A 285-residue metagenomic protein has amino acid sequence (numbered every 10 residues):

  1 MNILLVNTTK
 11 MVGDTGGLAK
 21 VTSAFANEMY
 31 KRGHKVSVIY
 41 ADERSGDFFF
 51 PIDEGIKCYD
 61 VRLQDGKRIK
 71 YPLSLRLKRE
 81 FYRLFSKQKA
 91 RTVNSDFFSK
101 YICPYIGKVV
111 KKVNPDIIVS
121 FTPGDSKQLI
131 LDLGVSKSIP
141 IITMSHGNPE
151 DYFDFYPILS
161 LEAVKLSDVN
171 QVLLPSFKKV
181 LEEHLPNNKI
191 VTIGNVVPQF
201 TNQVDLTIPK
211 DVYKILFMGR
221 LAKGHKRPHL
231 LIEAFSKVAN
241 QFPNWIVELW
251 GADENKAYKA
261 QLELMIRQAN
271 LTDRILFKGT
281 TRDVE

Functional and structural regions predicted by a protein language model:
L4-V6, T207-K226, I232-F235, E248: Conserved donor-binding/catalytic core segment of Leloir-type glycosyltransferases
G16-A24, A222-N240, A260: A conserved mid-protein helix/loop that constitutes part of the nucleotide-sugar donor-binding site
I39-S45, M218, I246-A260: Glycosyltransferase donor-sugar binding loop
S99, S120-S126: Short His-centered aromatic/hydrophobic patch
G124-K127, I139-F155, L166-V169: A short, histidine- and acid-enriched strand-loop-helix "catalytic/donor-clamping" loop that lines the nucleotide-sugar
L129-I130, K165-I190, V197, T201: A short, active-site helix/loop in glycosyltransferases that binds the activated sugar's phosphate group
D151-F155, E182-E183, G194-V212: Acidic anion/phosphate-binding donor-loop and adjacent secondary structure in glycosyltransferase catalytic cores
G251, K259-T281: Nucleotide-activated donor-binding/catalytic signature segment of Leloir-type glycosyltransferases, i.e., the conserved
